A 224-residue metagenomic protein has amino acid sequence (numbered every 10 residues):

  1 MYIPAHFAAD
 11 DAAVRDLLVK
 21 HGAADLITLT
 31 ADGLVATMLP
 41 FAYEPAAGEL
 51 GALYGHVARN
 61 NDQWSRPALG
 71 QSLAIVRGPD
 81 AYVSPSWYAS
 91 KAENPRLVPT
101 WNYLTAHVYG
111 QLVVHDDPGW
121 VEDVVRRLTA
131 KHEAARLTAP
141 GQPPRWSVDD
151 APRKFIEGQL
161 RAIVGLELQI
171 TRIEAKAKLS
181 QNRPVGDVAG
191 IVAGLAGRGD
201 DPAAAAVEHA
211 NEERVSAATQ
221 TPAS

Functional and structural regions predicted by a protein language model:
Y2-D25: Short, basic/aromatic recognition patches
R15, L97-V98, F155-G158: A generic local secondary-structure boundary/capping motif
K20-H21, G70, R198: Structured helix-beta-strand junction loops
H21-R59, A74: Short beta-strand segments
T28, V57, V76-G78, I170-R172 (+1 more regions): Pocket-edge structural micro-motifs
M38, A52, Q71-L73, Y103 (+2 more regions): Broad gene-expression machinery/nucleic-acid interaction feature
A58-V124: Short, structured beta-strand-loop surface elements
V113-S224: C-terminal edge-of-domain segments
